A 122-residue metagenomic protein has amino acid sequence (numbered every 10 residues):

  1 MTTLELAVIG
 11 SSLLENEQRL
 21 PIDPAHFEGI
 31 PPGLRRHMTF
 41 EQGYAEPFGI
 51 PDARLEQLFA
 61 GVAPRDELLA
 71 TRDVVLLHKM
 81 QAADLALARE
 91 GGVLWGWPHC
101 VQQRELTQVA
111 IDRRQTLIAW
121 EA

Functional and structural regions predicted by a protein language model:
M1-T3, R35, R72, E90-G91: A general structural motif
T2-E41: N-terminal phosphate-binding or glycine-rich loops at protein starts, especially the Walker A/P-loop of NTPases
I9-S11, F40-Y44, L77-M80, W97-H99: Structural motif
P31-P32, E56, I111: Anion (oxyanion) recognition and catalysis
M38-G61: N-terminal beta-loop-helix "entrance" segment that forms/cooperates in small-molecule cofactor or anionic ligand
T39-F40, A63, L117-W120: Short hydrophobic alpha-helical runs that function as membrane-insertion/retention elements
F59-T71: Short acidic low-complexity segments
D73-A122: Phosphate/diphosphate ligand-binding glycine-rich loop within oxidoreductases
